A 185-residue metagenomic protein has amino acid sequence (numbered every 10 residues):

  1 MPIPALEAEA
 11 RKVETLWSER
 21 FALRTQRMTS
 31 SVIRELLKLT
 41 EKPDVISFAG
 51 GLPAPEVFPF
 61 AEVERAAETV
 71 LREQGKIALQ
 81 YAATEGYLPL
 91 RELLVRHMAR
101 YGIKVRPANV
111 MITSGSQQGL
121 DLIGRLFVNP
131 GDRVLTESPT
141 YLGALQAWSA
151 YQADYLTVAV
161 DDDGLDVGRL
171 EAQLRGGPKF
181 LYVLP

Functional and structural regions predicted by a protein language model:
I3-A83: N-terminal "arm"/small-domain region of PLP-dependent enzymes with the aminotransferase-like
V70-P185: Conserved core of the PLP fold type I
